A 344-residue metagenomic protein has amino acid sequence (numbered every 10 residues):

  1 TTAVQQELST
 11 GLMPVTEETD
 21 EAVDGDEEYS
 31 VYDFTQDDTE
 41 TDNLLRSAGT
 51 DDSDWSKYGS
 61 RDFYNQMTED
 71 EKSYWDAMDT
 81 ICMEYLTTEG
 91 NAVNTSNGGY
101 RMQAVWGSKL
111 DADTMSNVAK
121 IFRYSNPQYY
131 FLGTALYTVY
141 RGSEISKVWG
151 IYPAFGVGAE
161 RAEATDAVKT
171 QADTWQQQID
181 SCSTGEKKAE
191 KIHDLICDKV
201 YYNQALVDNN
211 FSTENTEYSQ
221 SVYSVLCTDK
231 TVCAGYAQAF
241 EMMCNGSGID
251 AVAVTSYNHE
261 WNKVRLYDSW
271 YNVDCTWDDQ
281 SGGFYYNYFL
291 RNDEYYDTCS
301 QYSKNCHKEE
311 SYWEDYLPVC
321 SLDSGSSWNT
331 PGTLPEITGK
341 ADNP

Functional and structural regions predicted by a protein language model:
V4-W149, I337, N343-P344: Intrinsically disordered, low-complexity N-terminal segments that are enriched in acidic
K147, K188-I192, Y236: Residue-level detector of well-ordered alpha-helical segments, enriched for hydrophobic/aromatic packing positions
W149-F155: Extended, well-ordered protein cores
A159-V225: Secondary-structure boundary elements
Y218, V225-V232, Y236: Secondary-structure capping and boundary motifs in well-ordered enzyme cores
A234-T298: Hydrophobic/aromatic-rich core segments of domains that either
W270-N272, T276-P344: His-Asp-centered catalytic microenvironments across diverse enzyme cores, prominently the transglutaminase-like
